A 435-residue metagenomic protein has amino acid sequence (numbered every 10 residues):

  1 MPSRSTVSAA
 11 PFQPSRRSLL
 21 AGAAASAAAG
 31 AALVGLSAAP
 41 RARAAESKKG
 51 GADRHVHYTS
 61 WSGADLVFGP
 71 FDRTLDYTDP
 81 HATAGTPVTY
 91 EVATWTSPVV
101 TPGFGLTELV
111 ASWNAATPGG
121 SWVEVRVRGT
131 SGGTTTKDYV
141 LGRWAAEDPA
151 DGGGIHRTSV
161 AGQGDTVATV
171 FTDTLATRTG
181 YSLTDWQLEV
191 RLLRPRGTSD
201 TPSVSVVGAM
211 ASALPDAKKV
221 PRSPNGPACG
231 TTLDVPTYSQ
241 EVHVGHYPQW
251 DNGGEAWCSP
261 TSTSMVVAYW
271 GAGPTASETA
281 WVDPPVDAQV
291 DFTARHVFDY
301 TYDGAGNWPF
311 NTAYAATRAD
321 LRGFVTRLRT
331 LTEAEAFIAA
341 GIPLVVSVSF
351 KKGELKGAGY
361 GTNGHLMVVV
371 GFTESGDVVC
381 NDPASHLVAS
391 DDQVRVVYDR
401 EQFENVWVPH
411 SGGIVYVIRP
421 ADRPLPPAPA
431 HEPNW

Functional and structural regions predicted by a protein language model:
M1-P14, A27-A32, P40-R41: N-terminal secretory signal peptides
R16-A25: N-terminal export leaders
G35-S37, S97, W281-W435: Conserved active-site-adjacent core of cysteine acyl-enzyme catalytic domains
G35-V56, P215-K218: C-terminal segment of N-terminal export signals and the immediately downstream linker at the start of the mature
H55-V88, A93, V99-F104, G120 (+7 more regions): Noncatalytic regulatory segments and standalone regulatory/sensor domains
G105-T117: A short beta-strand element within beta-rich, extracytoplasmic domains of secreted/secretory-pathway proteins
R191-G304, N434-W435: Active-site-adjacent structural segments surrounding the nucleophilic cysteine of cysteine proteases and isopeptidases
